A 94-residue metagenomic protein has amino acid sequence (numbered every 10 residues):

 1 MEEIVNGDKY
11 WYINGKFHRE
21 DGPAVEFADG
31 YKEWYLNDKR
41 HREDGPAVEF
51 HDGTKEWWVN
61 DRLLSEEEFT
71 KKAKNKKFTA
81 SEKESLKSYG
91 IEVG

Functional and structural regions predicted by a protein language model:
M1-G94: Glycine/tyrosine- and acidic-biased, solvent-exposed loop/turn segments at the edges of beta-strands
